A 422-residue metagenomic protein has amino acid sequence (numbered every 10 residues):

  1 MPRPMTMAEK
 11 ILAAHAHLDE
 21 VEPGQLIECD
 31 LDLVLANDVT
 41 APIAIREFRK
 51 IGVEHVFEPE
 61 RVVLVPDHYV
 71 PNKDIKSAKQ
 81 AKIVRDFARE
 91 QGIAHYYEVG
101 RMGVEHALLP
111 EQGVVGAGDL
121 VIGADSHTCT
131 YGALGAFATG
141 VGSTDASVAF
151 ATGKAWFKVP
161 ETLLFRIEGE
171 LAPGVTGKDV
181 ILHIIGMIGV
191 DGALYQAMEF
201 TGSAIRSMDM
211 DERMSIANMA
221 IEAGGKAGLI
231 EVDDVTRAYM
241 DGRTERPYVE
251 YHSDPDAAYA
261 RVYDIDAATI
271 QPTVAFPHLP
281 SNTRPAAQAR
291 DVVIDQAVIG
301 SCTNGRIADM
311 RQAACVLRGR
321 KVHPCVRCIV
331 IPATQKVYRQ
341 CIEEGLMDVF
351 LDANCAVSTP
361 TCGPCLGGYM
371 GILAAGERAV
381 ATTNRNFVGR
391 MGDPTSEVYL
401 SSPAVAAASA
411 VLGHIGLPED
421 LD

Functional and structural regions predicted by a protein language model:
M1-D422: Fe-S-dependent hydro-lyases/dehydratases of central metabolism
